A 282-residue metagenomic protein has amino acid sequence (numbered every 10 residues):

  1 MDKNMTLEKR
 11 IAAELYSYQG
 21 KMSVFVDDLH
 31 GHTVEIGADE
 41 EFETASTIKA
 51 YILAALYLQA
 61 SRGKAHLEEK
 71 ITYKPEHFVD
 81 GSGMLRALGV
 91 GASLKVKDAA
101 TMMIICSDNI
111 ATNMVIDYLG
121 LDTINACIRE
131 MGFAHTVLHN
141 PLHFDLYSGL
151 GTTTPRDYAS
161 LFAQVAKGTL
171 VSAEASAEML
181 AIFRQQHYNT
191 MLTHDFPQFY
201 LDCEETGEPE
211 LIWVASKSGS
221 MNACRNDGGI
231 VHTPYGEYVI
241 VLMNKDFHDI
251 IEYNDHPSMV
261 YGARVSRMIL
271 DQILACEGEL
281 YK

Functional and structural regions predicted by a protein language model:
M1-E14, T33, G168-T190, H194-D195 (+3 more regions): Structured C-terminal helix/loop/strand segments within mature extracytoplasmic catalytic/sensor domains
M1-E43: Beta-lactamase-like hydrolase cores
K21, M114-L170: Mid-domain, small-residue-enriched loop/turn segments at the edges of structured enzyme/sensor domains
I36-E43, G89, A100, Y147-S148 (+1 more regions): A short glycine/serine-rich beta->alpha loop
E43-I71, I240: Active-site SXXK
A54-R62, D117, S160-K167, R267-L274: Short glycine/serine- and small hydrophobic-enriched flexible loop segments
R62-L88: Short, glycine/proline-biased beta-turn/loop segments that scaffold the active-site neighborhood
F78-N113, G151: Conserved catalytic neighborhood of penicillin-recognizing serine enzymes
